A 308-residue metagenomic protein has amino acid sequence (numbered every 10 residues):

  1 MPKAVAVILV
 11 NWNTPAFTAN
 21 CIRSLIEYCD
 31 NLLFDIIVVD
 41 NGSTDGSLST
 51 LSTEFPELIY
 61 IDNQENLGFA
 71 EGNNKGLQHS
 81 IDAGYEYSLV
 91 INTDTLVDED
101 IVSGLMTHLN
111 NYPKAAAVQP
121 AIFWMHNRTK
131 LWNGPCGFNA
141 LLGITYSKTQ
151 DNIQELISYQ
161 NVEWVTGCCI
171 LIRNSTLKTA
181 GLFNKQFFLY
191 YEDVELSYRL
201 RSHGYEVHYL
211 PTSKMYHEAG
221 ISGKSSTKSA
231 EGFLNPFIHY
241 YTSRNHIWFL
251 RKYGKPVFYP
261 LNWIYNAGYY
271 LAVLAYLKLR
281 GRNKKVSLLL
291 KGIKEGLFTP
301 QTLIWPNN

Functional and structural regions predicted by a protein language model:
R23-L33: Short, acidic, metal-binding catalytic loop of nucleotide-sugar glycosyltransferases
S24, D40-S49, E65: A conserved acidic beta->alpha catalytic loop
D62-A83: Glycine-rich, basic loop-to-helix element that forms the pyrophosphate-binding segment of sugar-nucleotide handling
Y85-L96: Short beta-strand-to-loop acidic/aromatic patch adjacent to the donor-nucleotide binding site
L96-W132, F138: Conserved donor NDP-sugar-binding/catalytic core segment of glycosyltransferases
F138-E163: Short, flexible, basic/aromatic active-site loop/helix in glycosyltransferases
E163-I172, T176-L182, Q186-Y216: A short, conserved alpha-helix in the catalytic core of glycosyltransferases
K255-N308: Non-catalytic, C-terminal membrane-associated alpha-helical segments of glycosyltransferases
